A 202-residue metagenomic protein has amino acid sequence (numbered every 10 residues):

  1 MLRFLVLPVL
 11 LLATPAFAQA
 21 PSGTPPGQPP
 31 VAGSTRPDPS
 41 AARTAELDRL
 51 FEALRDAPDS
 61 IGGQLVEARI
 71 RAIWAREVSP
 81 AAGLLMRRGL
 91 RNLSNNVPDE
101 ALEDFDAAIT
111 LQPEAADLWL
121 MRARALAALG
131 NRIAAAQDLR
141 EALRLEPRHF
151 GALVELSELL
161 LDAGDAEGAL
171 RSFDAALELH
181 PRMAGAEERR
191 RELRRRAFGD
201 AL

Functional and structural regions predicted by a protein language model:
F17-G83: N-terminal leader/linker segments that initiate helical-solenoid repeat arrays
G23-P26, V31-D38, L65, A72 (+3 more regions): Terminal, low-structured helical/coil segments at or just beyond the last alpha-helical repeat
S60-G63, P98, R132, A166: TPR-repeat structural position
S79-A152: Alpha-helical adaptor scaffolds
